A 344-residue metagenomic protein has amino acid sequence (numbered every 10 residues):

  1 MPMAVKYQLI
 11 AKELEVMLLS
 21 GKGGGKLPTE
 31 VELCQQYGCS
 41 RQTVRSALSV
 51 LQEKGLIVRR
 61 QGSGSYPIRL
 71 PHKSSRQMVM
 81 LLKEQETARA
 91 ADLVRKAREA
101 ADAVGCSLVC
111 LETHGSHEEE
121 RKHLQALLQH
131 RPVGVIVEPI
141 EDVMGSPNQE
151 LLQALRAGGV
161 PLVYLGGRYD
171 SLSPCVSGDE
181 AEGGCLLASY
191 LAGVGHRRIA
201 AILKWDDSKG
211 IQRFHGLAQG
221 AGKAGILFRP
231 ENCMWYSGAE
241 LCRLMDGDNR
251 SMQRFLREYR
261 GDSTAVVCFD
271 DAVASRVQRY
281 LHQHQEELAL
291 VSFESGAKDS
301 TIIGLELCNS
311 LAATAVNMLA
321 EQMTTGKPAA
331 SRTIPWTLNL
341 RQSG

Functional and structural regions predicted by a protein language model:
M1-C39, R95, H117, Q129 (+1 more regions): Extreme N-terminal segment that seeds HTH/winged-HTH DNA-binding domains in transcriptional regulators
I10, L172-A201, G247-Q253, L305-G326: Hydrophobic alpha-helical segments within soluble ligand-binding/sensing domains
R59-K73: Short, Lys/Arg-rich nucleic-acid/phosphate-binding segment
P71-G134: Amphipathic helical "hinge" segments at domain boundaries
M80, P132-E141, R198-K204, R260-D271 (+1 more regions): Periplasmic-binding protein-like
E141-L186, L290-I303: Flexible loop/hinge segments that line or gate small-molecule binding clefts
L187-L227, P328-G344: An alpha-beta-alpha
Q253-G344: Flexible loop/turn connectors
